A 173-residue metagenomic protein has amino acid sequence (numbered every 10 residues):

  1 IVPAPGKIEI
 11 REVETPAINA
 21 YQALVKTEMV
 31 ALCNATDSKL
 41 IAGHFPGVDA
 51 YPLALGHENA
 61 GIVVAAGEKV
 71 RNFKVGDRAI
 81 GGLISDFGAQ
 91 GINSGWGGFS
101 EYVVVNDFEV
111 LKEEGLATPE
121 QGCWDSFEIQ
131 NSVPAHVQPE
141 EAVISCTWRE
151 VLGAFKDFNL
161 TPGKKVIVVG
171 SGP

Functional and structural regions predicted by a protein language model:
I1-I8: Extracellular beta-rich ligand/substrate-recognition surface
E9-R11, E101: Short beta-strand segments
T15-A31, H44-G88, G95-G97, V104 (+1 more regions): Glycine-rich beta-strand-centered segment in the early N-terminal region that forms part of a ligand/cofactor-binding
N34-I41: Cytochrome P450 core scaffold surrounding the K-helix E-X-X-R motif and the conserved "meander" helix-loop region
A66, T147, V169-G172: Glycine-rich Rossmann-fold phosphate-binding loop(s) that bind the pyrophosphate of adenine dinucleotide cofactors
A79, V166-V168: Conserved hydrophobic beta-strands of the Rossmann-like cofactor-binding core in SDR/related NAD(P)H-dependent
D86-V166: NAD(P)H dinucleotide-binding glycine-rich loop of Rossmann-like/cofactor-binding domains, especially the beta1-alpha1
